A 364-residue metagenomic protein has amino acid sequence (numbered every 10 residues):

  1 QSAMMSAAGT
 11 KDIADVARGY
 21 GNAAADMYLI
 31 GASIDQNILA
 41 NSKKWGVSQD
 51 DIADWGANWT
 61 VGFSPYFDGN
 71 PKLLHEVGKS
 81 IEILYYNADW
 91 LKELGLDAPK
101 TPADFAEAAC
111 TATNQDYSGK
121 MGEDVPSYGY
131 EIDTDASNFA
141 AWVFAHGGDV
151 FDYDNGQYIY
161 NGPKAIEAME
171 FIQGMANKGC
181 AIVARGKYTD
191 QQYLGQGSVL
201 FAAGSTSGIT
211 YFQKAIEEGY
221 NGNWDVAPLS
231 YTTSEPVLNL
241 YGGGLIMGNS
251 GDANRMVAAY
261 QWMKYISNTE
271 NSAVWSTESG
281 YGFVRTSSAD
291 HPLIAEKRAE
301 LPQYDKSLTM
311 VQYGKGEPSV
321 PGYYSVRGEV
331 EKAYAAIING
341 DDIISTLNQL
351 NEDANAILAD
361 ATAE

Functional and structural regions predicted by a protein language model:
Q1-A25, Q192: Early extracytoplasmic/lumenal segment of secretory-pathway proteins
Q1-A3, P102-A106, V183-Q196: Short helix-initiation/N-cap motifs at beta->coil->alpha
G21-I81, N221-S230, A295-K297: Hinge/lid segment of periplasmic solute-binding proteins
D50-S64, W224-P228, T277-K332: Long, aromatic- and glycine/proline-rich binding clefts that accommodate carbohydrate-like moieties
G62-E82, A103-Y158, K164, V199-F201: Extracytoplasmic/periplasmic solute-binding protein
K92, M310-E364: Conserved C-terminal helix/tail region of periplasmic/extracytoplasmic solute-binding proteins
E93-L94, I166, G174-A181, A215-G282 (+3 more regions): Extracytoplasmic/periplasmic substrate-recognition and gating elements
A108-T113, D154-A184, L229: Glycine-centered hinge/linker elements that transmit conformational signals in sensory and ligand-binding systems
